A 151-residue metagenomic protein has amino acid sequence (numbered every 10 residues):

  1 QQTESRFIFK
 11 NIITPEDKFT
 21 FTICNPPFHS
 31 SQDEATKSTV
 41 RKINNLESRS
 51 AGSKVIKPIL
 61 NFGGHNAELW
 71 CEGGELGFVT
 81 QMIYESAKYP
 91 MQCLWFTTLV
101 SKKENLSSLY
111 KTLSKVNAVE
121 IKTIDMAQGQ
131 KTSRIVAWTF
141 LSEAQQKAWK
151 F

Functional and structural regions predicted by a protein language model:
Q1-C24, S31-Q32: S-adenosyl-L-methionine
S5-K10, M82, K122-T123: Glycine-rich, charged/polar anion/phosphate-binding loops that engage phosphate groups from diverse ligands
S5-R6, P27-S30, K103, S142-A144: Conserved nucleotide-binding/hydrolysis micro-motifs of P-loop NTPases
T20, P26-G77: Mobile active-site "lid"/loop adjacent to the S-adenosyl-L-methionine
P58-K122: Conserved Class I SAM-dependent methyltransferase catalytic core
K102-F151: Class I S-adenosyl-L-methionine
